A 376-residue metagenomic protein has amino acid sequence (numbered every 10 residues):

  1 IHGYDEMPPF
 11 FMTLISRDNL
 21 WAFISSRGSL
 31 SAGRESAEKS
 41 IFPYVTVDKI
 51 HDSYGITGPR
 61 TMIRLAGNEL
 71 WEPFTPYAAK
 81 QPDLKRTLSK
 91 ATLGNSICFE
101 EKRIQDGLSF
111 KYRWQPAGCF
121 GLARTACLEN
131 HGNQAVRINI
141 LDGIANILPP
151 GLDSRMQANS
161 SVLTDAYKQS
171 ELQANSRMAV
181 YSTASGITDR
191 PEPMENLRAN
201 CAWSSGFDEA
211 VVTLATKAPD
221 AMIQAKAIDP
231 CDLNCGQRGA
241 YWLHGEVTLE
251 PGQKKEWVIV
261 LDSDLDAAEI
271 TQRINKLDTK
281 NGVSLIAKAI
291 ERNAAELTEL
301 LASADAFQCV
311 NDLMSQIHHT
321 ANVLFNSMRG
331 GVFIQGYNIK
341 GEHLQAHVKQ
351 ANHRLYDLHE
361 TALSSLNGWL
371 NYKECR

Functional and structural regions predicted by a protein language model:
I1-R376: Anionic coordination/interaction segments
